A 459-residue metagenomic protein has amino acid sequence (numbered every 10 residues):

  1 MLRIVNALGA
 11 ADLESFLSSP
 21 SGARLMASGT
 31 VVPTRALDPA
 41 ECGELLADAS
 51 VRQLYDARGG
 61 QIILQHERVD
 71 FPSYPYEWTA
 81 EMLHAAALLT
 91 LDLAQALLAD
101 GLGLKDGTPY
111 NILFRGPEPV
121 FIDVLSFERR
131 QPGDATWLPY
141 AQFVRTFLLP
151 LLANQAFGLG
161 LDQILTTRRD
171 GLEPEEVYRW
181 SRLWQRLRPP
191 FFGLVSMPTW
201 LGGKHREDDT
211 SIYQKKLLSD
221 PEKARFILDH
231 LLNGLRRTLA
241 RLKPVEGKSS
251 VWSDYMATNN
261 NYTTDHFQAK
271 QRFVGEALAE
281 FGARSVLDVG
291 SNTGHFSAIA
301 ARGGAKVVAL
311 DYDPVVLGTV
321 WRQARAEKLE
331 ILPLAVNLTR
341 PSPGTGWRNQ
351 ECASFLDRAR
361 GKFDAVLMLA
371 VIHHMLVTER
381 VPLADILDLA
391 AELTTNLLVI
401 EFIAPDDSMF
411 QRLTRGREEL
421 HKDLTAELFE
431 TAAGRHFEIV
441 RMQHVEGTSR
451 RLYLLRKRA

Functional and structural regions predicted by a protein language model:
G103, T108-Q155: Catalytic activation segment of kinase domains across protein kinase-like and atypical kinase folds
G282-N292: Conserved class I S-adenosyl-L-methionine
T293-A305: Conserved SAM-binding loop of SAM-dependent methyltransferases across substrates and taxa, primarily the Class I
K306-D311: Conserved SAM-binding motif I beta-strand of class I
W321-R360: S-adenosyl-L-methionine
L367: A conserved beta-strand element that flanks and buttresses the S-adenosyl-L-methionine
M375-L389: A short, conserved alpha-helix within the catalytic core of class I
L389-P405: Conserved beta-strand signature within the Rossmann-like core of class I S-adenosyl-L-methionine
